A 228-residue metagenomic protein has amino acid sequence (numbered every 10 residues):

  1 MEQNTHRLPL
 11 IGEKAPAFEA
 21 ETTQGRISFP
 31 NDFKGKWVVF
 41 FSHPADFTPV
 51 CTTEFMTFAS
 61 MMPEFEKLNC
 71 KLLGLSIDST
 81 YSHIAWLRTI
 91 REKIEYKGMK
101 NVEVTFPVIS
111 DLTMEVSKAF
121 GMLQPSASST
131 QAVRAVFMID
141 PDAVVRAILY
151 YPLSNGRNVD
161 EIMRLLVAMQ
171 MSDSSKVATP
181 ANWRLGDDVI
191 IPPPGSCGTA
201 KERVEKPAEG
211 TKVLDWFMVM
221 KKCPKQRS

Functional and structural regions predicted by a protein language model:
M1-S228: Chalcogenol-based redox active-site neighborhoods
